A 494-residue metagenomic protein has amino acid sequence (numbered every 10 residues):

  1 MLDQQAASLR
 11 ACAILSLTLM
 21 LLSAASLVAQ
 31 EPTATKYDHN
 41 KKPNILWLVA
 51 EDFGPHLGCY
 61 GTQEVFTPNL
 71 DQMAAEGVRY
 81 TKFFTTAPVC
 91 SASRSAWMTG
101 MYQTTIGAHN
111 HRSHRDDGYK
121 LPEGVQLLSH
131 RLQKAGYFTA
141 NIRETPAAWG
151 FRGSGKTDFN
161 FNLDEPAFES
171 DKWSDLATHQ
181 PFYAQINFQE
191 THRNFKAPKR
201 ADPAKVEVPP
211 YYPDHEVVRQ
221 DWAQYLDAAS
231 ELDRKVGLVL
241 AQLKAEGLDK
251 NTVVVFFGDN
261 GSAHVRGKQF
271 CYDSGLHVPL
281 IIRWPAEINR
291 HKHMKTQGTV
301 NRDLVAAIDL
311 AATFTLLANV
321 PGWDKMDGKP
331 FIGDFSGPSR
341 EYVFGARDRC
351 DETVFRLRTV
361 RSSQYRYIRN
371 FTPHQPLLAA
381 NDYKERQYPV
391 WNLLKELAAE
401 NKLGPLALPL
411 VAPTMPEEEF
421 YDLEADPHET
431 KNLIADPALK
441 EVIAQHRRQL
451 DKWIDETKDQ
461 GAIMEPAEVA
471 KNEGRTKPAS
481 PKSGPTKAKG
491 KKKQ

Functional and structural regions predicted by a protein language model:
M1-A11: N-terminal secretory signal peptides that target proteins for export/translocation
L2, L27-E418, P427-R448, K452-D455 (+2 more regions): Formylglycine-dependent sulfatase
C12-S26: Bacterial N-terminal signal peptides
L423-A425: Extracellular, beta-strand-rich glycan-interacting domains
A462-T476: Short, charged, surface-exposed hinge/linker loops at domain edges that act as mobile lids or interdomain connectors
